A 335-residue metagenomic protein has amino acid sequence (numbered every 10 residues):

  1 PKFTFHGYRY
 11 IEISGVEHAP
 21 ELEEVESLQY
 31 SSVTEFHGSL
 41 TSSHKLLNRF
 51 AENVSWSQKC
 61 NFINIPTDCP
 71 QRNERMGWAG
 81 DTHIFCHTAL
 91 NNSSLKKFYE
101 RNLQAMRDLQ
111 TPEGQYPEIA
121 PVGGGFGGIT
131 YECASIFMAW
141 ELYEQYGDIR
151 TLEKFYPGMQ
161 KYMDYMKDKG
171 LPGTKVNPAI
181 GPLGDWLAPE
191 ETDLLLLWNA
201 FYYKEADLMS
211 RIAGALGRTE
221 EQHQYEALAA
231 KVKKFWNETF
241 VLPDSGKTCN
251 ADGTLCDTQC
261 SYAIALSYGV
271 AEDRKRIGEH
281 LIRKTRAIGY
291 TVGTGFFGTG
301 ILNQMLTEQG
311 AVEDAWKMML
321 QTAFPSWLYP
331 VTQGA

Functional and structural regions predicted by a protein language model:
P1-Q71, G80-D81, K97-E100, Y116-P121 (+3 more regions): Extracellular/oxidizing-compartment recognition motifs
G77-A335: Active-site core of glycosidic bond-cleaving carbohydrate-active enzymes
